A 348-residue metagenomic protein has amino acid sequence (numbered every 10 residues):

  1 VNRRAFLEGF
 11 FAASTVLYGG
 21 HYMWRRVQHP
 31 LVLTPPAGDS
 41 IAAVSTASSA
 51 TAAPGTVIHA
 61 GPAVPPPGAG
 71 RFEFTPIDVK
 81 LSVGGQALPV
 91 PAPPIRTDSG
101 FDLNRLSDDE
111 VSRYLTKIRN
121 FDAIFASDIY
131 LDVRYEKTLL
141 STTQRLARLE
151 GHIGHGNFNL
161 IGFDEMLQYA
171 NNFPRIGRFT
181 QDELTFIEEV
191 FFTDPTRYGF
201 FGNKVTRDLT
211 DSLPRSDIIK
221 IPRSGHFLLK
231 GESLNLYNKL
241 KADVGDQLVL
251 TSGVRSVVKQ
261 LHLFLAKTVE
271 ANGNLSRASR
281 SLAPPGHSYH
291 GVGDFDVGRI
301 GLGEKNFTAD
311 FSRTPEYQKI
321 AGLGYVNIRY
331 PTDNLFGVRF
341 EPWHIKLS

Functional and structural regions predicted by a protein language model:
V1-L7, H29, A37-A43, A47 (+1 more regions): Twin-arginine (Tat) signal peptide motif
G9-F11, T15-P36, G61, G68-I176 (+1 more regions): Catalytic cores and adjacent binding grooves of peptidoglycan-active enzymes
D39-A69, Q86: Compositionally biased, proline/threonine/alanine/serine-rich low-complexity intrinsically disordered stretches
F191-D211: Conserved oxyanion/phosphate-binding beta-strand-loop segments in alpha/beta enzyme cores
T206-V254: Active-site acidic/histidine clusters and adjacent loop/turn architecture that either coordinate catalytic ions
S233-L236, K259-Q260, E316: Stable alpha-helical elements in mature extracytoplasmic
L250-L265: Acidic helix-start/capping segments at beta-turn-to-alpha-helix junctions
L263-G273: Aromatic- and acidic-residue-enriched segments that line the glycan-binding/catalytic groove of carbohydrate-active
